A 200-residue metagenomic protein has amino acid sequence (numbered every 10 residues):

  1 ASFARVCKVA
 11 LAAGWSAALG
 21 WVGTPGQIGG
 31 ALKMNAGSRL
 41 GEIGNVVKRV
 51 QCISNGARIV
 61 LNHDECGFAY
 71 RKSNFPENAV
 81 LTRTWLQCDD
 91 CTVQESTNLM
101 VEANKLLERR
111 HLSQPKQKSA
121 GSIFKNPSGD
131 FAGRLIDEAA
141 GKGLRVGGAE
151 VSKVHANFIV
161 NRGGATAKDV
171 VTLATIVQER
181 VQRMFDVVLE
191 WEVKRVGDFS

Functional and structural regions predicted by a protein language model:
A1-I28: Anion-binding (especially nucleotide phosphate/pyrophosphate-binding) glycine-rich loop and adjoining beta-alpha core
V9-W15, M34-G44: A glycine- and small-aliphatic-rich helix-loop capping segment at beta-alpha/alpha-beta transitions that lines
S16, V46, D64-C66: Short beta-strand or tight-loop elements that sit immediately N-terminal to catalytic metal-binding acidic residues
L19-G26, K33, Q117, L144: Short glycine- and Lys/Arg-enriched binding-loop motifs that mark or flank ligand-binding interfaces
T24-A31, S38, S122, G148 (+1 more regions): Gly/Ser/Thr-rich helix-start
L32-M34, E65: Short Pro/Gly-enriched beta-strand edge/turn motifs at strand-loop
K48-C52: Short polybasic amphipathic segments
I53-T175, E179-S200: Phosphate/pyrophosphate- and phosphate-bearing ligand-binding catalytic cores of soluble enzymes
